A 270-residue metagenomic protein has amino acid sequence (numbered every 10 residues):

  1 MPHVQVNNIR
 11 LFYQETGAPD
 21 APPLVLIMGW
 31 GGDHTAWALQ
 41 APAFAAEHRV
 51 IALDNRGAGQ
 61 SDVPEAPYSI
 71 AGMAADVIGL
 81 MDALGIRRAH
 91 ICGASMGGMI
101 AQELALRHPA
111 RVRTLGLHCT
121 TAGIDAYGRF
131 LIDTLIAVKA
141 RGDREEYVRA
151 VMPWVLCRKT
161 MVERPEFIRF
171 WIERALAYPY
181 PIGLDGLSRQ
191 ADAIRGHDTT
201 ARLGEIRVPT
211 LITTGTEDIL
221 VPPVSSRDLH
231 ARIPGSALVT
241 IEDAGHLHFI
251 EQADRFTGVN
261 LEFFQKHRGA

Functional and structural regions predicted by a protein language model:
N7-A66: Conserved HGGG/HGGXW glycine-rich cap/lid loop of the alpha/beta-hydrolase fold
M28-W30, A89, G93-S95, G215: Conserved alpha/beta-hydrolase "nucleophile elbow" surrounding the catalytic nucleophile
I51-M96, G258: Active-site loop/oxyanion-hole signature of alpha/beta-hydrolase fold enzymes
Q102, L106-R107, R113-D143: Flexible "cap/lid" loop of the alpha/beta hydrolase fold
A126-G128, E146-H197, A201-R202: Conserved alpha/beta-hydrolase catalytic His-Asp/Glu region
I206, I212-T214, D218: Short beta-strand/loop motif that positions the catalytic acidic residue of the alpha/beta-hydrolase fold
I219-S225: Conserved alpha/beta-hydrolase "acid-adjacent" motif
S236-A270: Catalytic active-site module of serine/aspartate enzymes centered on a nucleophile-bearing elbow/loop
